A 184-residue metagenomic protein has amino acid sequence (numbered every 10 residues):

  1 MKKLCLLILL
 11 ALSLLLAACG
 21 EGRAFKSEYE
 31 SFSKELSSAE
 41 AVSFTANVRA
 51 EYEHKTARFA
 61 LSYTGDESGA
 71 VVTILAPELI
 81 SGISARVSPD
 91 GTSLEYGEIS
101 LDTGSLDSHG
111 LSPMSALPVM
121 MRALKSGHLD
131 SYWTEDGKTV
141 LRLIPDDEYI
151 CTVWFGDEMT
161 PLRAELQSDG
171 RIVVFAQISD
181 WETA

Functional and structural regions predicted by a protein language model:
M1-A17, G22: Sec-dependent bacterial lipoprotein signal peptides
C19-T64, A184: N-terminal leader/targeting segments and the immediate start of mature chains
S38-A41, G82-S84, S126: A glycine-biased structural micro-motif
A39-N47, D66-T73, E135-R142, E158-A164: Short, hydrophobic/aromatic-rich segments at coil-to-beta transitions
V48-A50, E95-Y149: Flexible, processing/modification-adjacent segments and terminal tails in exported/periplasmic/extracellular proteins
T56-A60, I80-I83, E148-C151, I172-F175: Short, surface-exposed coil-to-beta transition loops
T64-V119, R171-V174: An acidic-aromatic
D130-A184: Gly/Pro-enriched, hydrophobic low-complexity segments that function as extracytoplasmic propeptides/linkers
